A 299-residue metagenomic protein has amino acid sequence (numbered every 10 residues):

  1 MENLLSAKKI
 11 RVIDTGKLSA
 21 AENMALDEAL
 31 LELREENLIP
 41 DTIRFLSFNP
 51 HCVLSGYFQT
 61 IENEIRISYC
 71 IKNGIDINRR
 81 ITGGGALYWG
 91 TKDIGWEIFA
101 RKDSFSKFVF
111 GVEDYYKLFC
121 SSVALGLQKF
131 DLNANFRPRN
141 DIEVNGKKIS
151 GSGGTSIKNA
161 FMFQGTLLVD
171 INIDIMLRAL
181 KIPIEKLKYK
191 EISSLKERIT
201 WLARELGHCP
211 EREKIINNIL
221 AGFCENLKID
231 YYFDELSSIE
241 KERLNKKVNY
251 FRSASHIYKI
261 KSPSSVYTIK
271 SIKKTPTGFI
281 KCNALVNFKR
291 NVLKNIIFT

Functional and structural regions predicted by a protein language model:
M1-S68, R80, G154, P183 (+2 more regions): Active-site loop/lid in soluble adenylation, ligation, and acyl-transfer enzymes
K8, I39-T42, N49-H51, K72-I75 (+4 more regions): Short coil/turn connectors at secondary-structure junctions
S55, N73, T82-G83, N145 (+2 more regions): Short glycine-rich loop/turn motifs that provide flexible caps or phosphate-binding loops at active sites
E62-E64, L87, K158-A160: A short local loop/turn or secondary-structure capping micro-motif enriched for an aromatic residue
N63-I67, K72-G83, F119, F130: Short acidic (Asp/Glu) patches
I71-R101, F105: A glycine-rich, hydrophobic loop/mini-helix early in the fold
I77, N133-A134, D230-Y231: Residue-level detector of short coil/turn "hinge" positions at structural boundaries
T91, G95-I215, I219, H256-T299: Catalytic beta-strand/loop module used to bind and position nucleotide/cofactor moieties in cofactor-attachment
